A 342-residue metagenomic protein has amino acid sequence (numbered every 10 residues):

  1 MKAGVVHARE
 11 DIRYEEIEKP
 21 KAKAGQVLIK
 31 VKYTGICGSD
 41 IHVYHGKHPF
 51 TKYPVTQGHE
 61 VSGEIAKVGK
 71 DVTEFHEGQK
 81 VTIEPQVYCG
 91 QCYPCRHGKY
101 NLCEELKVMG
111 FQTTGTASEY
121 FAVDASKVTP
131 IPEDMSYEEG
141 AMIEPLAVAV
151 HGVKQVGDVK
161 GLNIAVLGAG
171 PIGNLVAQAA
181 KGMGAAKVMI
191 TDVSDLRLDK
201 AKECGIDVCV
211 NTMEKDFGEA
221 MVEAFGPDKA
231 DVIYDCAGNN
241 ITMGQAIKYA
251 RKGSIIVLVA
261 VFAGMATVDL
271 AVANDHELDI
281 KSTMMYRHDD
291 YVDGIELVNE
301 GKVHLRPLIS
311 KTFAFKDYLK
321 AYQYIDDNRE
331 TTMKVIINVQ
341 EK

Functional and structural regions predicted by a protein language model:
A3-K21, G38-K67, T82-I83, Y100-T114: N-terminal glycine-rich cofactor-binding segment
P20-T34, K47-Y93, K127, P132-D134: Glycine-rich beta-strand-centered segment in the early N-terminal region that forms part of a ligand/cofactor-binding
A66, V188-M189, V257: Conserved beta-strand positions in the Rossmann-like core of class I SAM-dependent methyltransferases
C89-L167: NAD(P)H dinucleotide-binding glycine-rich loop of Rossmann-like/cofactor-binding domains, especially the beta1-alpha1
M135-E214, E219: Mid-domain Rossmann-like dinucleotide-binding core that forms the NAD(H)/NADP(H) cofactor-binding site
V156-K160, D199, C204-D279, L319: Glycine-rich cofactor phosphate-binding loops and adjacent beta1-alpha1 units of small-molecule cofactor enzyme domains
G244-K248, H288-K342: C-terminal hydrophobic helical "lid"/dimerization subdomain of Rossmann-like NAD(P)H-dependent oxidoreductases
